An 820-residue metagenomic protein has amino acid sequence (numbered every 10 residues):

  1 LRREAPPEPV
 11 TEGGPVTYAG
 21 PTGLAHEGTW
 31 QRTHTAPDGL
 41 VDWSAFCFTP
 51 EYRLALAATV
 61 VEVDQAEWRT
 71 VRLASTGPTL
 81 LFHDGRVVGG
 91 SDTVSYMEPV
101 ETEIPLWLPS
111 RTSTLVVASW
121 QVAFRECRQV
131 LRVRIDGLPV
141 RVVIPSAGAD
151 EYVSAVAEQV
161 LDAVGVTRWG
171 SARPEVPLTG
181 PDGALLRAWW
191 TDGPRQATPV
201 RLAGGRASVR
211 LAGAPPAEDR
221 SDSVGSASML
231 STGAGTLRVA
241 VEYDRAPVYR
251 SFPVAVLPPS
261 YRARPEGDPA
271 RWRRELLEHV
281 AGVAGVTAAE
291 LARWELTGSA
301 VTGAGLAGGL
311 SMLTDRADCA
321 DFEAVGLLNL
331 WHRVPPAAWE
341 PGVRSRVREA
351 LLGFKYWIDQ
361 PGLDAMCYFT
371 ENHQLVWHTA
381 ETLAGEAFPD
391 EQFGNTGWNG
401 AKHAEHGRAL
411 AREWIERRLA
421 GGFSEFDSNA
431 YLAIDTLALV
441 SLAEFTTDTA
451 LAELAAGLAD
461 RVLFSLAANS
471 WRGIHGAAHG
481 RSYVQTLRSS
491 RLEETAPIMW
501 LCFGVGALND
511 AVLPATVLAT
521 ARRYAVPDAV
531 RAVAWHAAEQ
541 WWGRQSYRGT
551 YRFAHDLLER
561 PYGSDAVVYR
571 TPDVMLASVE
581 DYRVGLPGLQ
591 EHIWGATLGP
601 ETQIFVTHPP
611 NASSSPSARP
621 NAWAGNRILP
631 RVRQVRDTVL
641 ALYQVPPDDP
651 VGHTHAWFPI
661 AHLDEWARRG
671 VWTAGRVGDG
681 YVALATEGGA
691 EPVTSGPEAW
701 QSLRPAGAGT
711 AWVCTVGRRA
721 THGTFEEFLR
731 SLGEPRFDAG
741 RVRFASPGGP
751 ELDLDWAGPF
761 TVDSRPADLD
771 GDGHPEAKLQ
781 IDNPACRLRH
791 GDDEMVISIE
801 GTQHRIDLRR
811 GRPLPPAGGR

Functional and structural regions predicted by a protein language model:
L1-L40, V116-A157: Accessory carbohydrate-binding/adhesion or oligomerization-edge regions at the termini of glycan-active proteins
T49-E62: Short beta-strands within extracellular/lumenal beta-sheet-rich domains
V63, E67-F82, L115: Aromatic-lined ligand-binding clefts that engage carbohydrates, nucleic acids, or primary amines
A66-W68, S110-T112, T232-T236: Extracellular Ig-like/FN3 beta-sandwich strand-entry sites
P78-R132: Beta-strand-rich ligand-recognition modules
V153-N372, K402-L410, V505-R820: Ser/Thr/Asn(+Pro)-rich, low-complexity disordered segments
D364, Y368-R417, G421: Active-site cradle of extracellular carbohydrate-active enzymes
V440, T449, E453-L518: Extended amphipathic alpha-helical segments with heptad-repeat/coiled-coil character used for oligomerization, fusion
